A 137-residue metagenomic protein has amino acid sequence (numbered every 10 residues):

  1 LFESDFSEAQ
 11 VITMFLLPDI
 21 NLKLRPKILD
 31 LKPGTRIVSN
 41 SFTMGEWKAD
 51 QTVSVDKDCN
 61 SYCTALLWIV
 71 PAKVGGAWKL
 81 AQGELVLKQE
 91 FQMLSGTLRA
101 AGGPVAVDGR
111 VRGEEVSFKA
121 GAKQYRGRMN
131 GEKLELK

Functional and structural regions predicted by a protein language model:
L1-E8: S-adenosyl-L-methionine
E8-A9, P33: Loop/turn elements at helix/coil->beta-strand transitions in domains of secreted/extracellular proteins
I12-M14, V38-S39: Structural recognition of the beta-strand scaffold that forms the well-ordered cores of secreted hydrolase catalytic
M14-F15, Q89: Soluble extramembrane regions of membrane proteins in the secretory/endomembrane system
L17-I20, A101: Short beta->alpha connector loops
N21-G75: C-terminal substrate-binding/active-site "lid" region of AdoMet-derived donor-dependent transferases
A72-K133: Central antiparallel beta-sheet cores of small beta-barrel/beta-sandwich binding domains
